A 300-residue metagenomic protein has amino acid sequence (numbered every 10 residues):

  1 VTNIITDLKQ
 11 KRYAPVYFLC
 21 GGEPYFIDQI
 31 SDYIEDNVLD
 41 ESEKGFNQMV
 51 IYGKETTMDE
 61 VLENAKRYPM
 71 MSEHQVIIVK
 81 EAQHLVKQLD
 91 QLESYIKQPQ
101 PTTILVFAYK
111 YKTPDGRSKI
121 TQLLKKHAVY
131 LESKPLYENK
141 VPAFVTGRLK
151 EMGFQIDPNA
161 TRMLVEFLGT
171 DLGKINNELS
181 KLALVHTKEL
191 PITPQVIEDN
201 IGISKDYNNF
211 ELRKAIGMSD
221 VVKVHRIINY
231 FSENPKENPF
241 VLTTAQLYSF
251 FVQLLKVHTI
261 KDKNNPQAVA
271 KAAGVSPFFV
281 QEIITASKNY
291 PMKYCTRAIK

Functional and structural regions predicted by a protein language model:
V1-K300: Conserved beta/loop motifs at nucleotide-recognition and modification sites
